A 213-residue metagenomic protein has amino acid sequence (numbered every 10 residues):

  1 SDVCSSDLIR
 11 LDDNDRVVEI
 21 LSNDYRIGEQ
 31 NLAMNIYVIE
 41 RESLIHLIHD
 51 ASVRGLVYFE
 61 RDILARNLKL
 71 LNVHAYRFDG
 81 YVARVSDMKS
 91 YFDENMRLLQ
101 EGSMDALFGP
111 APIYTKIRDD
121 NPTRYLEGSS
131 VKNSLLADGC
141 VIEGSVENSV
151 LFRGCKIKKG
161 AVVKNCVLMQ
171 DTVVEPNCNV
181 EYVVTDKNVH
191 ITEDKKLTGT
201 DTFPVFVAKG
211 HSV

Functional and structural regions predicted by a protein language model:
D2-S5: Short, small-residue-biased leader/transition segments that mark boundaries at the very start of proteins
L8, I36-V38, P204-F206: Conserved hydrophobic/aromatic beta-strand scaffold that supports enzyme active sites
I9-L11, A75: A structural signal for short hydrophobic beta-strand segments in well-ordered beta-sheet cores
R10, V38-E40, R84: Short, well-ordered beta-strand micro-motif
L11-G28: Short, flexible, basic/aromatic active-site loop/helix in glycosyltransferases
R26-I36, D79: A short glycine-threonine-serine/GTX helix/turn-capping micro-motif
N35-H46: Conserved nucleotide-sugar donor-binding and metal-coordinating catalytic region shared by glycosyltransferases
E42, D50-V213: Left-handed beta-helix
